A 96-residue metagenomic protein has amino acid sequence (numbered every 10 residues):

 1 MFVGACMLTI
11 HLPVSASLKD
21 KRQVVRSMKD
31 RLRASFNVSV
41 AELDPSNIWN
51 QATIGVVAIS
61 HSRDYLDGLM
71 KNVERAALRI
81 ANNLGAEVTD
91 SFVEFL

Functional and structural regions predicted by a protein language model:
M1-F2, L96: Absolute protein N-terminus
G4-I10, G55-V56: Active-site-flanking beta-strand signature of metal-NTP-handling nucleotidyl enzymes and homologous cyclase-like
H11, S27, R31-D44, L66: Amphipathic alpha-helical assembly/interaction segments
L12-S17, S60-D64: A generic structural motif
K21: C-terminal binding/interaction regions
R26, D30, A34, K71 (+1 more regions): Solvent-exposed alpha-helical segments within well-ordered globular domains of core cellular machineries
A41-S62, E94-L96: Short, charge-patterned binding micro-sites
I59-L96: C-terminal structural segments of small proteins and small subunits
